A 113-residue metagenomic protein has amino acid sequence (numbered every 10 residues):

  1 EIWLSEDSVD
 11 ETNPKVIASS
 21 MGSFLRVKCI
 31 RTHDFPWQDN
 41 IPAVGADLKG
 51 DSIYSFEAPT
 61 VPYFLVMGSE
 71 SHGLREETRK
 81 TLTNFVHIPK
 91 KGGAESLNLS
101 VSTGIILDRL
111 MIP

Functional and structural regions predicted by a protein language model:
E1-G50: RNA substrate-binding interface of SAM-dependent RNA methyltransferases
S8-L25, E76-P113: Structured adenosyl-cofactor binding patch, chiefly the S-adenosyl-L-methionine
P14, P36, P42, P59-P62 (+2 more regions): Proline-rich intrinsically disordered, low-complexity coils
V44-A94: Active-site/ligand-binding-proximal alpha/beta "capping" segment
